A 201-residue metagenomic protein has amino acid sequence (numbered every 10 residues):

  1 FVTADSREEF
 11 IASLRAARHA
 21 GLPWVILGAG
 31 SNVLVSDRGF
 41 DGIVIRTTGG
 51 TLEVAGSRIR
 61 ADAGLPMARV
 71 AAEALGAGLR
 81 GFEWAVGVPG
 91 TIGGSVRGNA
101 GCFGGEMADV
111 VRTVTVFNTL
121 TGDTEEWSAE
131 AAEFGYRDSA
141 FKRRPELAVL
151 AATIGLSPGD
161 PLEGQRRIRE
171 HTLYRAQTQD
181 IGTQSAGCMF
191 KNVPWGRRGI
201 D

Functional and structural regions predicted by a protein language model:
F1-V96: Anion-binding (especially nucleotide phosphate/pyrophosphate-binding) glycine-rich loop and adjoining beta-alpha core
V2-R7, L34-L52, R97-A129, R144-A151: Structural signature of FAD isoalloxazine-binding scaffolds in flavoprotein oxidoreductases
D5-E8, L65, R69, E83 (+6 more regions): Conserved active-site and cofactor/substrate-binding residues in soluble primary-metabolism enzymes
A12, R69-E73, T113, A151 (+1 more regions): Alpha-helical scaffold segments in soluble metabolic enzymes
V33, F117-D201: Phosphate/pyrophosphate- and phosphate-bearing ligand-binding catalytic cores of soluble enzymes
R60-D62, G87, R97, V149-A151 (+2 more regions): Conserved beta-strand segments that form the floor/walls of ligand-binding pockets within enzyme and binding domains
L75-A77, G81-T115, S185, K191: A gly/ser-rich beta-alpha-beta helix-loop segment of oxidoreductase catalytic cores
